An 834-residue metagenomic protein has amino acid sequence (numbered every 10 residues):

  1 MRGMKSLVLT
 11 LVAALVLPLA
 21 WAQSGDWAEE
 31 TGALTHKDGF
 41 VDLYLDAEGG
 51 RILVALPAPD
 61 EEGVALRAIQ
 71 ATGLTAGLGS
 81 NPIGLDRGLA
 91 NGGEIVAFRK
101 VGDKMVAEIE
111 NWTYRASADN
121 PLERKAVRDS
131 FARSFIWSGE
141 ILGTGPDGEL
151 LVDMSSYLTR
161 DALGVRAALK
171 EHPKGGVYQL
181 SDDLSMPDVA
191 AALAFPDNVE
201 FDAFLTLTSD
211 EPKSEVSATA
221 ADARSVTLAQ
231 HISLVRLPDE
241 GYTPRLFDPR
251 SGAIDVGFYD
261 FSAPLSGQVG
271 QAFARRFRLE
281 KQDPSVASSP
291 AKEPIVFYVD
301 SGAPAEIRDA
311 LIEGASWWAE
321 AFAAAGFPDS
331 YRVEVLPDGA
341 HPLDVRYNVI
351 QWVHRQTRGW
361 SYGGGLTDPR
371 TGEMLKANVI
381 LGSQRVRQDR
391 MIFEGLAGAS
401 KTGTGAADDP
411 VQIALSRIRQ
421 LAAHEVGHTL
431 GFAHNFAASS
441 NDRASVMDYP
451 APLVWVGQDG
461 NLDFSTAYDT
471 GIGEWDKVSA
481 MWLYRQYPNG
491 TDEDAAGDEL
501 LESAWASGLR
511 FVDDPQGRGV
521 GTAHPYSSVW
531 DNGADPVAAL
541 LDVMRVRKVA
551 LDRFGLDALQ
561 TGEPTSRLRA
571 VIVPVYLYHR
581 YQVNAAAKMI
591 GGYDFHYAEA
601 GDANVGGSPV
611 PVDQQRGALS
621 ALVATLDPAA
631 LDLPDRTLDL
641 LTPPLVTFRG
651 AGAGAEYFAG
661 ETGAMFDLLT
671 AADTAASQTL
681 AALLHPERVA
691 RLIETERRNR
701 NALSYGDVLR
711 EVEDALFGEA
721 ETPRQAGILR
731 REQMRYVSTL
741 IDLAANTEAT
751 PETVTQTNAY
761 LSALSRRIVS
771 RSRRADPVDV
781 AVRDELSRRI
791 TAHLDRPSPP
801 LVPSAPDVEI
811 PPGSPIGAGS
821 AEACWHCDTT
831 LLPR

Functional and structural regions predicted by a protein language model:
M1-L9: Bacterial N-terminal signal peptides that target proteins for export
L9-P18: Bacterial N-terminal signal peptides
Q23-A303, A321, V335-Q388, F393-P410 (+3 more regions): Auxiliary tRNA-acceptor-end handling modules of aminoacyl-tRNA synthetases
P59-E61, P304-S330: Zn2+-dependent metallopeptidase catalytic core
L89, Q268, S301, A305-E313 (+5 more regions): Soluble non-cytosolic domains of exported or imported proteins
S316-F327, R355, G427-H428, F432 (+2 more regions): Sec-exported extracytoplasmic/periplasmic mature domains
V335-V353, S416-I472: The catalytic-center signature of Zn2+-dependent metalloproteases
N441-R834: Conserved catalytic/binding loops enriched for acidic/polar residues
